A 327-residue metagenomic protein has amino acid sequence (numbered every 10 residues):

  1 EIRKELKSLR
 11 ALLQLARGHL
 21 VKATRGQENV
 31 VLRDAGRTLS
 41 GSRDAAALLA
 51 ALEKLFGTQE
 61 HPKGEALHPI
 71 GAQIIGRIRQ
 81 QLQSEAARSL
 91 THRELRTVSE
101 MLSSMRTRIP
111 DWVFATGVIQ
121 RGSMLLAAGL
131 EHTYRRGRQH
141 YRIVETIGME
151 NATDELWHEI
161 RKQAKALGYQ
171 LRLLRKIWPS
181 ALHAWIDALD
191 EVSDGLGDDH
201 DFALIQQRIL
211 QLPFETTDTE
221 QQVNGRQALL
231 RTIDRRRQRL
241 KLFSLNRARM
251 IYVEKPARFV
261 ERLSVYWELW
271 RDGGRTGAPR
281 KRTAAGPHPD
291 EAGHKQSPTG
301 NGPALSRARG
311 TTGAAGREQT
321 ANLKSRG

Functional and structural regions predicted by a protein language model:
E1-K295, G300-R317, L323-G327: Cationic, histidine-enriched alpha-helical/coil surfaces that engage anionic ligands
